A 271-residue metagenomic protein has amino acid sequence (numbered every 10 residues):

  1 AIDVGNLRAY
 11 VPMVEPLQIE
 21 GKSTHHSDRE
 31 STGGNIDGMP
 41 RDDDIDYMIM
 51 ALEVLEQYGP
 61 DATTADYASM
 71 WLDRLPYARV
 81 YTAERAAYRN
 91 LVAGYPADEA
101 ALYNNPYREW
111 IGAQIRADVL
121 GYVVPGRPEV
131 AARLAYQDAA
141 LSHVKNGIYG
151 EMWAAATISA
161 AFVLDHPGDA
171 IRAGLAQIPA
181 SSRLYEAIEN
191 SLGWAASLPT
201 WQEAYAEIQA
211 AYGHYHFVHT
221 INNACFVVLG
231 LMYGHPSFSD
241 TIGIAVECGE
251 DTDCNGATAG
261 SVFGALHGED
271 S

Functional and structural regions predicted by a protein language model:
A1, I45, E109-R116, G249-L266: Conserved phosphate/anionic-ligand binding catalytic regions in large, soluble enzymes, centered on
A1-Y47: An N-terminal structural lobe/cap that precedes and organizes the functional/catalytic core across diverse proteins
D3-K22, M70-Y81, D138-G150, L175-A187 (+1 more regions): Short, mixed-charge aromatic SLiMs
S31-Y67, L72: Aromatic-rich carbohydrate-recognition surfaces in CAZymes
E53-A62, R74-R79, Y122-G126, I158-D165 (+3 more regions): A generic secondary-structure signal for well-formed alpha-helical elements
G59-I111: Extracytoplasmic mature domains of secreted/periplasmic and thylakoid-lumen proteins
Y88-I111, A117-A131, Y136-E151, A155-G249: Accessory "access/gating" subregions that flank catalytic or transport cores
S237-S239, N255-A257, D270: Active-site-proximal binding-pocket segments
